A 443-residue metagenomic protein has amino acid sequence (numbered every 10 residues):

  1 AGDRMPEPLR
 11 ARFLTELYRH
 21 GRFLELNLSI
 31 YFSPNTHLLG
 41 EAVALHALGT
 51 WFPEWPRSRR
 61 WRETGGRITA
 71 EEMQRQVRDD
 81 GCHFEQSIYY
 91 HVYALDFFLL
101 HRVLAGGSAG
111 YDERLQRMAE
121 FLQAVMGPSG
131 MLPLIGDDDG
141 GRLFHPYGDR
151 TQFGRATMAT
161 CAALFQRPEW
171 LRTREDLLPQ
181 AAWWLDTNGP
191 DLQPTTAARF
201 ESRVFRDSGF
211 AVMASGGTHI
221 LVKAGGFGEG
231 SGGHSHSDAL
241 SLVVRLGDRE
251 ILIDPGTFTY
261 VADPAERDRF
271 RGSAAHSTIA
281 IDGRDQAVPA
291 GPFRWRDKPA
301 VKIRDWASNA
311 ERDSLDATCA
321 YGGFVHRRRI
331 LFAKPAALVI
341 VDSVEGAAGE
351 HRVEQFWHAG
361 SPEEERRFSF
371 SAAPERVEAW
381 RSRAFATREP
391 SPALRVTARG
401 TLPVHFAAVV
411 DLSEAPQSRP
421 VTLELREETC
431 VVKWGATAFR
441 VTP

Functional and structural regions predicted by a protein language model:
A1-Q116, E120-M126, M131: Aromatic-lined, polymer-binding surfaces characteristic of secreted/periplasmic polysaccharide-degrading enzymes
G2-R4, P8-F23, R57-R78, T157-A163 (+5 more regions): Extended glycan-interaction surfaces of carbohydrate-active proteins
L24, L45, G65, L122 (+10 more regions): Generic structural hydrophobic/aromatic packing signal, biased to beta-strands
P34, S202, S231-G233, S237 (+4 more regions): Residues embedded in well-ordered secondary-structure elements
C82, Y89-L252, R312-S314, H405 (+3 more regions): Carbohydrate-active enzyme catalytic cores, enriched for enzymes that act on polyanionic acidic polysaccharides
D138-D139, L143-R155, C161-L177, F258 (+1 more regions): CBM-like, beta-strand-rich accessory domains located in the C-terminal region of large, secreted polysaccharide-active
S215-G217, S237, L246, P255 (+3 more regions): A generic beta-sheet turn/junction motif
F227-G230, S235-A239, I253-A274: Extended active-site and interfacial segments that coordinate phosphate-rich ligands in large catalytic machineries
